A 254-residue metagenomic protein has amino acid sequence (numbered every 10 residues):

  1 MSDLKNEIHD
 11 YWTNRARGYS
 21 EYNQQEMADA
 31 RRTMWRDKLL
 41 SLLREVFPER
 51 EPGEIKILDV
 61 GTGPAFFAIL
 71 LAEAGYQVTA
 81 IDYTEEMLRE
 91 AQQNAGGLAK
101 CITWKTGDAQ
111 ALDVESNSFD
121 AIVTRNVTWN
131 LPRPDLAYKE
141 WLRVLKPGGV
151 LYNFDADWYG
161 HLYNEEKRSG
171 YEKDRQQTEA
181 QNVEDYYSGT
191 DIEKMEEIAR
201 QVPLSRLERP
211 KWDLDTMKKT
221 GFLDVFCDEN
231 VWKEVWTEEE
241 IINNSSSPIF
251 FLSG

Functional and structural regions predicted by a protein language model:
M1-P52, F66-L70, N94, V231: Conserved class I S-adenosyl-L-methionine
L58-A111: Class I SAM-dependent methyltransferase SAM/SAH-binding core
Q110-A121: A short acidic, Gly/Pro-enriched loop at the edge of an enzyme's catalytic core that lines a small-molecule cofactor
A121-P134: A short SAM/SAH-binding and catalytic strip from SAM-dependent methyltransferases
D135-P147: A short glycine-rich, Lys/Arg-flanked "PGG" loop and its adjoining helix->strand segment in the class I
V150-G189: Conserved class I S-adenosyl-L-methionine
P203-G221, C227: Short alpha-helix
T220, E238-G254: Core SAM-dependent methyltransferase catalytic element
